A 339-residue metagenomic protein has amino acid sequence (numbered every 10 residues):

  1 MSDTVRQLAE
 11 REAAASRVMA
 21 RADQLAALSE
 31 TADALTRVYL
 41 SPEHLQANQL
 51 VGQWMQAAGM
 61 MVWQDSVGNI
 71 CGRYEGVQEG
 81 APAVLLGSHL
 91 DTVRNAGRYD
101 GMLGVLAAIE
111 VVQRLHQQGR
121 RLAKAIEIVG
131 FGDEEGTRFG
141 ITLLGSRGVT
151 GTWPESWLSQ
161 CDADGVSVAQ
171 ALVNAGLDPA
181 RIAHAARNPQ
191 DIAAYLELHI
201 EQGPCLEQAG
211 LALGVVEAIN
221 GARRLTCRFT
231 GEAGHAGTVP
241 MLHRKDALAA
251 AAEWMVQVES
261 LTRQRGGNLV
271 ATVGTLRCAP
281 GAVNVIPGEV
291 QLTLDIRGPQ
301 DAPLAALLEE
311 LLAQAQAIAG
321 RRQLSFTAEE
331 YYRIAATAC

Functional and structural regions predicted by a protein language model:
S2-S41: N-terminal capping segment at the start of a domain
A27-E75: A non-catalytic alpha/beta surface segment that caps or lines the substrate-entry region of metallo-dependent hydrolase
T36-L40, T272-G281, T293-D295, P299 (+1 more regions): A short beta-alpha structural unit
A58, S66, I70-L103: Catalytic-core environment of secreted peptidases
D65-V67, L85, R121-G132, V270-T275 (+1 more regions): Beta-strand segments within the central parallel beta-sheet cores of soluble alpha/beta enzyme folds
T92-D164: A generic, well-ordered mixed alpha/beta core segment in the N-terminal half of proteins
D133-E134, R138-D301: Midchain, well-structured core segments that form catalytic/ion-binding scaffolds
L307-Q316: Short amphipathic alpha-helices in soluble, non-transmembrane regions that often serve as interface/regulatory elements
